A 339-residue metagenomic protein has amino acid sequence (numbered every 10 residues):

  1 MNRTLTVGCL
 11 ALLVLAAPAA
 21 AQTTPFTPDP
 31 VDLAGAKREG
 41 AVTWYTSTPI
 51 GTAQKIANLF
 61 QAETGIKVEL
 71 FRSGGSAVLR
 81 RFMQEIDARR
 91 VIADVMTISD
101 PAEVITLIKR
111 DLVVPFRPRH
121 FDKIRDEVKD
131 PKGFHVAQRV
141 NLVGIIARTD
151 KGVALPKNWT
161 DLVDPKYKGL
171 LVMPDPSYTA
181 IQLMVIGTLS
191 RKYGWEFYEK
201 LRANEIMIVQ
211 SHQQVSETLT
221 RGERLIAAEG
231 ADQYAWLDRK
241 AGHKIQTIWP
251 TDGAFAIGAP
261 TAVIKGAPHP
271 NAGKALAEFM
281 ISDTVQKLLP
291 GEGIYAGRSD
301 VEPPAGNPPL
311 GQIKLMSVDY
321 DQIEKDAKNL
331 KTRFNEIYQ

Functional and structural regions predicted by a protein language model:
F26-K67, I145, D238: Short, polar/charged alpha-helical segment
P28-E39, G194, G297-Q339: An extracytoplasmic/periplasmic, membrane-proximal ligand-sensing/linker region
T43-A57, E69-D87, V91-E223: Extracytoplasmic ligand-binding site segments that recognize negatively charged/polar headgroups
I56, N158, F197-K200, A259 (+2 more regions): Short amphipathic alpha-helical coupling segments at ligand-binding clamshell hinges and other catalytic/signaling
A102-T106, L225-K244, G293: A ligand-binding cleft/hinge motif common to bilobed small-molecule-binding domains
D126, V140-L142, E199-R202, I208-V209 (+3 more regions): Periplasmic-binding protein-like
G144-K151, I186-G187, I257-H269, L288-L289: A bilobed periplasmic-binding-protein/Venus flytrap-type ligand-binding module shared by bacterial periplasmic
G169-Y178, F279-P303: Periplasmic-binding protein-like
